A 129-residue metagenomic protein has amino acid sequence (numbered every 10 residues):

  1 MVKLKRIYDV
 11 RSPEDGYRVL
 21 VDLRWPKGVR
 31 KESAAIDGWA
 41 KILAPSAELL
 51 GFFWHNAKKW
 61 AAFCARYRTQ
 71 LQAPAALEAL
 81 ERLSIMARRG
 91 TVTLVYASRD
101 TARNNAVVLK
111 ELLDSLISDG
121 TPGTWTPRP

Functional and structural regions predicted by a protein language model:
M1-P129: Residues lining hydrophobic/aromatic ligand-binding pockets adjacent to catalytic sites
